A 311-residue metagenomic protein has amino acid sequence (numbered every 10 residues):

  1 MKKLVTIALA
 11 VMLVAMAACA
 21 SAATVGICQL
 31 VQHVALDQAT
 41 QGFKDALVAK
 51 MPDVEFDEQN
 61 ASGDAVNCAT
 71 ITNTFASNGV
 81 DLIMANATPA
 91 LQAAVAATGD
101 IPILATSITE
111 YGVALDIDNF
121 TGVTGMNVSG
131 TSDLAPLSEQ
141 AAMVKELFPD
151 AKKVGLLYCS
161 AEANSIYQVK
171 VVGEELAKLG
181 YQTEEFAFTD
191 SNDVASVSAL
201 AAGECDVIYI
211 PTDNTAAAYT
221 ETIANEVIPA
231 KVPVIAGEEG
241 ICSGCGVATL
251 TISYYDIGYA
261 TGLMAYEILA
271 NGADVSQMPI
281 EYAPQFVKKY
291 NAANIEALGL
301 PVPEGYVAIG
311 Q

Functional and structural regions predicted by a protein language model:
K2-A10: Sec-dependent signal peptide recognition, specifically the positively charged N-region followed immediately by
T24-K44, K50, D57-N67, S165 (+1 more regions): Extracytoplasmic "Venus flytrap"
I27, F43, S129-A177, D274 (+1 more regions): An alpha-beta-alpha
A49-C68, N127, G173-S191: Short beta-strand elements in bilobed, periplasmic/extracellular small-molecule ligand-binding domains
E58-D118, D213-G237: Beta-alpha junction/loop-to-helix N-cap segments that form part of ligand/metal-binding clefts
Y111-K153, I252-A273: Hydrophobic alpha-helical segments within soluble ligand-binding/sensing domains
A163-E238: Pocket-lining segment of extracytoplasmic ligand-binding domains
I241-A293: Flexible loop/turn connectors
